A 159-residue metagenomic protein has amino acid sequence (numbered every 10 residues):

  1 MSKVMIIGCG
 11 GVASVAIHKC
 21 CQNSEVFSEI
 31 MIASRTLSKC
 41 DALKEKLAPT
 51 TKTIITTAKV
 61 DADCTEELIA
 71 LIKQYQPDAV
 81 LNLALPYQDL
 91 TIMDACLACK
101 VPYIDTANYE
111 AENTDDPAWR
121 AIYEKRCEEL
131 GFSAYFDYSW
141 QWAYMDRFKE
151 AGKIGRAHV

Functional and structural regions predicted by a protein language model:
V4-G11: Conserved N-terminal Rossmann-fold NAD(P)-binding element of oxidoreductases
A13-I17: N-terminal Rossmann-fold NAD(P) dinucleotide-binding loop
C20-C21: Aromatic pocket-lining residues of Rossmann-like dinucleotide-binding sites
E29-M31: Short beta-strand element of Class I
T36-K39: Helix N-cap at the beta1-alpha1 junction of Rossmann-like dinucleotide-binding domains, i.e., the first residues
P49-C64: Rossmann-fold cofactor-recognition segment
V60-P77, A84, Q88: Conserved Rossmann-fold cofactor-binding substructure of NAD(P)-dependent oxidoreductases
P86-R156: Glycine-/Pro-rich loop/turn segments that contact NAD(P) or position catalytic residues in Rossmann-like domains
